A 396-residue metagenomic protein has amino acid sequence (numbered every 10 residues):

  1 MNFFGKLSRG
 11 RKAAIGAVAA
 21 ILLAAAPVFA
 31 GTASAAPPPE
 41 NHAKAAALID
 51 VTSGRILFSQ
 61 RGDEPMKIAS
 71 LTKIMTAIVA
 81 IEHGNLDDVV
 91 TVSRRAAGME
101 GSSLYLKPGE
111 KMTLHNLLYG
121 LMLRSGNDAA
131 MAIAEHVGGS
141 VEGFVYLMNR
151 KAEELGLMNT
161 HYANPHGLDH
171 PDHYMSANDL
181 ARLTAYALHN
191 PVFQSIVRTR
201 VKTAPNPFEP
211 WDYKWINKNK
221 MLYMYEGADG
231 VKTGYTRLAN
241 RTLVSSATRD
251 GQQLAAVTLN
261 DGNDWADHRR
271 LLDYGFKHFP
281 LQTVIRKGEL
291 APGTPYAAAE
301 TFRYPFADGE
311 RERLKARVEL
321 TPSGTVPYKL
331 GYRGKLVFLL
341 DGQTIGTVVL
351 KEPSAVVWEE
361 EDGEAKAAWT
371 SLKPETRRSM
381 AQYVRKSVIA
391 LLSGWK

Functional and structural regions predicted by a protein language model:
N2-F3, R9-A33: Sec-dependent N-terminal signal peptides of Gram-positive bacterial secreted proteins and lipoproteins
F3-F4, G31-P191: Active-site-adjacent loops and short helices of periplasmic peptidoglycan-processing enzymes
K6, G10-R11, I68, L114 (+3 more regions): Structural motif marking the loop-to-transmembrane transition
M158, D169-Y174, N178-D179, T184-K396: Domain-terminus/edge residues, biased toward the C-terminal soluble/receptor-binding domains of extracytoplasmic
